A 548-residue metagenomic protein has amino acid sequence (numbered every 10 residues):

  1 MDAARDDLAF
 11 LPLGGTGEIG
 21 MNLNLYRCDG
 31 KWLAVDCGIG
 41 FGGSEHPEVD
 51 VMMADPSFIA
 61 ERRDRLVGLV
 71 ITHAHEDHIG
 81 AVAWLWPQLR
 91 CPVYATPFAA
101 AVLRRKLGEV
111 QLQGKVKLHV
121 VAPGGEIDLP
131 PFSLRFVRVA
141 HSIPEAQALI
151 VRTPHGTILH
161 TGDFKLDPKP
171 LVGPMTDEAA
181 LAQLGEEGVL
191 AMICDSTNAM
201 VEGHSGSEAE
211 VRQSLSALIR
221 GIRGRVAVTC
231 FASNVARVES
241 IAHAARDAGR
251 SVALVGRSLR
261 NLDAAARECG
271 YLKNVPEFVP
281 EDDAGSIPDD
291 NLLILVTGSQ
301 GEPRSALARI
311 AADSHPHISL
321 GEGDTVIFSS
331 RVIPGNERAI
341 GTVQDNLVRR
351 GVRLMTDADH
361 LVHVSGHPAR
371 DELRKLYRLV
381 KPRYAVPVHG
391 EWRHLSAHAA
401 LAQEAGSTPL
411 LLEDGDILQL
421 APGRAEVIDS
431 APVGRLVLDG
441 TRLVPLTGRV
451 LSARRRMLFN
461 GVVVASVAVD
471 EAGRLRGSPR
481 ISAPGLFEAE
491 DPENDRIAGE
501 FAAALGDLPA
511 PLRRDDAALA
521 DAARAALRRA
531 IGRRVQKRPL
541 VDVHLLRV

Functional and structural regions predicted by a protein language model:
M1-V70, H75-I287, S305-S319, R338-T342: His/Asp/Glu-rich metal-coordinating catalytic cores of metallo-dependent phosphodiesterases/hydrolases acting on
F10-P12, L118-V120, A191-I193, V326 (+3 more regions): Conserved beta-strand scaffold positions in the cores of enzyme catalytic domains, especially in NTP/NDP-utilizing
T16, G40-P47, R65, T356-D359 (+7 more regions): A glycine- and charged-residue-rich anion-binding loop/surface
P92, V386-P387, D542-L545: Short glycine-rich phosphate-binding loop at a beta-alpha junction
P131, A146-A148, N291, N460-V464 (+1 more regions): Broad gene-expression machinery/nucleic-acid interaction feature
M200-A358, V362-L512, A520, A525: Hard-cation-handling environments
R514-V548: C-terminal tails and terminal domains of large nucleic-acid-associated and other macromolecular-machine proteins
